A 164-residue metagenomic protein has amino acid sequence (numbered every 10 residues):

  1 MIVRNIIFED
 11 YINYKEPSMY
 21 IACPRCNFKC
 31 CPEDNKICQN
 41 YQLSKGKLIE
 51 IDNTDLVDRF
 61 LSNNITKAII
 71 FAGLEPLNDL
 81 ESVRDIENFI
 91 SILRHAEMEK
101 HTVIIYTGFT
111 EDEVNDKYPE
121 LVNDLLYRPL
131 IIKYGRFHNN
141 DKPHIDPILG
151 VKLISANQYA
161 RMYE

Functional and structural regions predicted by a protein language model:
R4-D52: Canonical Radical SAM [4Fe-4S] cluster-binding loop centered on the CxxxCxxC motif and its immediate flanking residues
S18-Y20, A68-I70, T102-I104, I131: Structural preference for beta-strand elements that scaffold enzyme active sites
A22, A72-L74, I104-G108, G135: A cross-family glycoside hydrolase active-site/sugar-binding cleft signature
F28, P76-N78, E111-D112, R136-K142: Conserved radical SAM core fold
Y41-D58, L77-N123, I131: Canonical radical SAM enzyme core domain
D55-L77: Short Fe-S-cluster ligation motifs
I69-A72, E81-S82, N157: Flavin-dependent oxidoreductase catalytic cores
Y118-P119, L126-E164: Classical nucleotidyltransferase
